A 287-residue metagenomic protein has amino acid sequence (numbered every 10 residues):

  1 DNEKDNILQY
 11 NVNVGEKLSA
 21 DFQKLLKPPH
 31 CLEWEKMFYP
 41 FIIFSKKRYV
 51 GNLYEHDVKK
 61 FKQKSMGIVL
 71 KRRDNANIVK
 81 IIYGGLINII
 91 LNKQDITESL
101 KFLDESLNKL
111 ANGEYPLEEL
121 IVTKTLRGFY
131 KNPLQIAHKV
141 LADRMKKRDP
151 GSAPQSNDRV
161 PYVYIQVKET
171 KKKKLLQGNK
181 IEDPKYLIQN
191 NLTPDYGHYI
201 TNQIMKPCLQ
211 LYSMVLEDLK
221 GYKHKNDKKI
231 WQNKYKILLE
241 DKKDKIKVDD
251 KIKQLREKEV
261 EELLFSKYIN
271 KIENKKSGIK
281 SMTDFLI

Functional and structural regions predicted by a protein language model:
D1-I287: DNA-dependent DNA polymerase catalytic subunits
